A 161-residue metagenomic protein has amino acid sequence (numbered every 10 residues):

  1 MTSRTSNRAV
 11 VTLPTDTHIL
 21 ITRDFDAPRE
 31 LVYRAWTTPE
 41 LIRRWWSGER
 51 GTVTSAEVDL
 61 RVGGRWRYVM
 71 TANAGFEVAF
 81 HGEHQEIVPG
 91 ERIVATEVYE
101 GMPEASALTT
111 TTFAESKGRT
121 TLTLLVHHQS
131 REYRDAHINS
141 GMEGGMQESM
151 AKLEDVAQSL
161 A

Functional and structural regions predicted by a protein language model:
M1-G51: Hydrophobic ligand-binding cavity/cleft-lining segments
D16-T22, V53, R65, A79 (+3 more regions): Intrinsic-disorder/low-complexity, polar/charged segments enriched in Ser/Thr/Lys/Arg/Asp/Glu/Gln
H18, V94-E148: Beta-strand/loop substructures that line and gate deep hydrophobic ligand-binding cavities in soluble
L20, E40-E77: Short beta-edge strand/loop motif at the mouth of beta-sheet-based domains
R23, S55-V58, F80-E86, E97 (+1 more regions): Hydrophobic/aromatic beta-strand elements that line small-molecule binding cavities or substrate pockets in beta-rich
R29, D59-R61, Q85-R92, T112-T121: A short, structured loop/turn motif at beta-sheet edges
V32, I42, W66-Y68, H84 (+4 more regions): Hydrophobic pocket/interface hotspot
Q158-A161: Short, highly charged C-terminal tails/helix-capping segments
